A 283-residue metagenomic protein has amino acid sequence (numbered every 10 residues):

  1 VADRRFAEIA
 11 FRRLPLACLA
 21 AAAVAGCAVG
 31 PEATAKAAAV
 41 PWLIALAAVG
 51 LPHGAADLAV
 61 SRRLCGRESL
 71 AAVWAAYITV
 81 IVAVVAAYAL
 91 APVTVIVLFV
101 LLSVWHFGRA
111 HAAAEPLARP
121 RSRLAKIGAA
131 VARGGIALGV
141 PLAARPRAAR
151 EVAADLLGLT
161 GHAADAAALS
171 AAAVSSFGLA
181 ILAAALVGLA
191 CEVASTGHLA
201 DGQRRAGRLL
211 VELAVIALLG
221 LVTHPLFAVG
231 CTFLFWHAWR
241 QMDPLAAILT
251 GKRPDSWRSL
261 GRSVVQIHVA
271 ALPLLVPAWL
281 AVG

Functional and structural regions predicted by a protein language model:
A2-L19, L70: N-terminal membrane topogenic signal
L19-G26, A76-V85, L186-V187, L210-L219: Hydrophobic, membrane-inserted alpha-helices
A25-A39: Short, hydrophobic transmembrane alpha-helix segments
A39-G50, V93-W105, A228-R240: Hydrophobic core segments of alpha-helical transmembrane domains in multi-pass membrane proteins
R67, V82-A143, R150, A154-G158 (+1 more regions): Membrane-interface helix-loop-helix junctions at boundaries between adjacent transmembrane segments
V104-W105, G128-A149, A173-E192, R208-P225 (+1 more regions): Alpha-helical transmembrane segments of multi-pass integral membrane proteins
R109-E115, T223, T232-T250, W257: Predominantly late transmembrane helices and immediately cytosolic-facing juxtamembrane segments
G161-F177: Short aromatic-rich membrane-water interface segments that cap or initiate transmembrane helices in multi-pass membrane
